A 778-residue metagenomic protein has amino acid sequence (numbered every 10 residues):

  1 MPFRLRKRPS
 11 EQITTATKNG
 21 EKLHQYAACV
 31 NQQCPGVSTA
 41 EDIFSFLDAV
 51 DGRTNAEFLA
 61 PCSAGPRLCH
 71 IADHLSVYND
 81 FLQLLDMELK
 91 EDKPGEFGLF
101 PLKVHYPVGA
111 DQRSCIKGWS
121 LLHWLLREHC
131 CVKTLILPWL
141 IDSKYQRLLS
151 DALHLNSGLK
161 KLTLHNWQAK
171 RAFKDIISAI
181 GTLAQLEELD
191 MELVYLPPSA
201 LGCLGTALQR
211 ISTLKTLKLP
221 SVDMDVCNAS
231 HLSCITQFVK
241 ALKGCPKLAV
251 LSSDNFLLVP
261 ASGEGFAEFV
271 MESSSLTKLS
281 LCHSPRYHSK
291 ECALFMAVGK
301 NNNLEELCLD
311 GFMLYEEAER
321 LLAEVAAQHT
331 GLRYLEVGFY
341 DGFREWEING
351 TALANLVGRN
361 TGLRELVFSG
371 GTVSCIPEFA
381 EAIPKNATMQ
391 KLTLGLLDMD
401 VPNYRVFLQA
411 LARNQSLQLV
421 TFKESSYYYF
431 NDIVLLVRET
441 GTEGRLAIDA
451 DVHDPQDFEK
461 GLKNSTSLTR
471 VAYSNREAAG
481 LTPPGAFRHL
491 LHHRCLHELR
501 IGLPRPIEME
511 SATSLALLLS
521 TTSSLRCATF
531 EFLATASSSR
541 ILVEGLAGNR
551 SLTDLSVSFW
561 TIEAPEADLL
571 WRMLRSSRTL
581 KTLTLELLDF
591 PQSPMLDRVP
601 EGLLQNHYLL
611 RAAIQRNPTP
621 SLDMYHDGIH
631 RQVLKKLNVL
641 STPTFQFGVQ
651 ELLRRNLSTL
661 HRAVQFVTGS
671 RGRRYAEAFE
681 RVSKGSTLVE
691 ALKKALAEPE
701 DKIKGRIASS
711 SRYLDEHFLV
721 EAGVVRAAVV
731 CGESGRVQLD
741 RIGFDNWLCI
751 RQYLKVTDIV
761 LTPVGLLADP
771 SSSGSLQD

Functional and structural regions predicted by a protein language model:
P2-V132, W139-I141, D398, S426 (+2 more regions): Cullin-RING E3 adaptor/co-adaptor recruitment helices
E91-L99, R127-T134, H154-K161, G181-E188 (+15 more regions): Leucine-rich repeat
L99-I116, L125-S143, A152-K170, S178-P198 (+8 more regions): Extracellular leucine-rich repeat
A110-S120, L140-R147, W167-K174, Y195-G202 (+15 more regions): Short, solvent-exposed loop/turn at the beta-strand->alpha-helix junction within individual leucine-rich repeat
W124-R127, L148-H154, D175-G181, C203-Q209 (+15 more regions): Recurring C-terminal helix/loop segment of individual leucine-rich repeat
I141, Q168, L186, R210 (+13 more regions): Short amphipathic alpha-helical interaction elements and helix-loop-helix interfaces that mediate dimerization
V337, N349-L353, C495-L585: Eukaryotic tandem repeat interaction scaffolds
